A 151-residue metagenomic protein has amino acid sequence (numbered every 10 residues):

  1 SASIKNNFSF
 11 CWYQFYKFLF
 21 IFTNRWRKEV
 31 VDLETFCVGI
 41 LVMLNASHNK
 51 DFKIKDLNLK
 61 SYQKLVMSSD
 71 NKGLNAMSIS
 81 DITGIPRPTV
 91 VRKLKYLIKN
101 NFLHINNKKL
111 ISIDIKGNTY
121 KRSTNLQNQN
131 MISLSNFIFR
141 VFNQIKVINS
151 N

Functional and structural regions predicted by a protein language model:
S1, T119-S150: Short, amphipathic alpha-helical interaction segments positioned at domain boundaries
S1-C37: N-terminal leader segment of winged-helix/HTH proteins
Q14-F15, F20-F22, L94, N100 (+4 more regions): Long, amphipathic alpha-helical coupling/dimerization segments that relay conformational signals between
F36, P88-T89, K95: Key DNA-contact positions within bacterial/archaeal DNA-binding proteins
C37-K72: Short helix->loop/beta-hairpin flanking segments within DNA-binding domains
N58-S61, N75, F102, N107-N130: Short, cationic-aromatic polyanion-contact patches
V66, N71-D81, L97: A short alpha-helical element within helix-turn-helix/winged-helix DNA-binding domains across DNA-binding proteins
